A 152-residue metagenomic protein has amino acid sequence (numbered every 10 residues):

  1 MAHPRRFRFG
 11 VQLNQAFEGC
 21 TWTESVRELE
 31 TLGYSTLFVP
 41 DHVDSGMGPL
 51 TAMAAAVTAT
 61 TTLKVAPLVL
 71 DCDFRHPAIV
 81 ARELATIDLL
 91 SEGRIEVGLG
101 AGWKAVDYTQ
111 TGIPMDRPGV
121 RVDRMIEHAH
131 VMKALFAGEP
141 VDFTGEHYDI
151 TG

Functional and structural regions predicted by a protein language model:
M1-K64: N-terminal beta1-alpha1-beta2 module of alpha/beta enzyme domains
A2-F7, T23, H76-G152: Internal, glycine-rich beta/alpha segment that forms the wall or movable "lid" of small-molecule/cofactor binding
V11, P67, V97-L99: Structural beta-sheet core signal
L13-F17, V43-D44, D71, A101-A105 (+1 more regions): Active-site-proximal loop/turn and secondary-structure-junction residues that shape catalytic pockets, frequently
D41, V69-C72, H76: Structured beta->alpha junctions
P49-L70, R124-V131, L135: Alpha-helix-loop-beta-strand connector modules within alpha/beta enzyme cores
